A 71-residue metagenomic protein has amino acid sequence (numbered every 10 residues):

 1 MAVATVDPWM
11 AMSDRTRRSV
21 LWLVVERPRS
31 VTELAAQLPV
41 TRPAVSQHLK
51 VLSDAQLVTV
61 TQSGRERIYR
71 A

Functional and structural regions predicted by a protein language model:
A2-P43, Q56, R65-A71: N-terminal helix-turn-helix DNA-binding core of bacterial DNA-binding proteins
S46: Conserved catalytic core of two-component sensor histidine kinases
L49-K50: Short, hydrophobic-biased segments on the C-terminal half of alpha helices that form "recognition helices"
